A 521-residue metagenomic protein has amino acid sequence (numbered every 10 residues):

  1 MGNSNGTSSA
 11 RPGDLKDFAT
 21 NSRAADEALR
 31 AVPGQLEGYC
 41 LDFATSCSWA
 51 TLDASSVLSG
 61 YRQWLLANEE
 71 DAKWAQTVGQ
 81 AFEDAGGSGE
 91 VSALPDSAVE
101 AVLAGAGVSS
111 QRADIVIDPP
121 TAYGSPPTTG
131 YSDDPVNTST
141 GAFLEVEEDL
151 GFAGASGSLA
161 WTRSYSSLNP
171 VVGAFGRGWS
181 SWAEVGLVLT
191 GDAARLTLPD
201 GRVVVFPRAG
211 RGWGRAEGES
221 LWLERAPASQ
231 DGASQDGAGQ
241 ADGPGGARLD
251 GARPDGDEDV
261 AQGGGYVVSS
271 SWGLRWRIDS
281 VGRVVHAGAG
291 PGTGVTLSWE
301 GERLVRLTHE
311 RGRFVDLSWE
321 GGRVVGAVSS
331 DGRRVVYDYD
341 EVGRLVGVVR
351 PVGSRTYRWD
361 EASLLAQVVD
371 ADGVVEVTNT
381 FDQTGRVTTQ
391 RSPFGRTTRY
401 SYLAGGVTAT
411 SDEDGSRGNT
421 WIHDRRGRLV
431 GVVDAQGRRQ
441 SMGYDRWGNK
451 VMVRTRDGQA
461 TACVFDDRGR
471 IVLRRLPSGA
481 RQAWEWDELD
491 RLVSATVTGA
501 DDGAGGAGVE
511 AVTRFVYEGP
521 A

Functional and structural regions predicted by a protein language model:
M1-S110: N-terminal secretion-targeting helices of virulence/extracellular proteins, encompassing both classical Sec signal
D14, Y39-L41, K73-S88, P95-V99 (+8 more regions): Long, low-complexity, Gly/Thr
R30-A31, E90-S92, S167-F175, H286-A289: Short amphipathic alpha-helical segments with coiled-coil-like heptad repeat character
W49-L52, D118-P120, D133, V315 (+1 more regions): Short hydrophobic/aromatic-rich motifs at helix boundaries and adjacent loops
D53-A54, A122, G130-V136, S167-N169 (+5 more regions): N-terminal start-of-chain detector that recognizes signal peptides and the immediate post-cleavage beginning
D71, A75, T140-F143, G154 (+1 more regions): Active-site-proximal structural scaffolding
S97-S220, S229-D231, V375-V377, Q390: Short secondary-structure "cap/edge" segments that initiate or terminate local elements
R177-G178, D192-A521: Extended charged/polar low-complexity repeat regions
